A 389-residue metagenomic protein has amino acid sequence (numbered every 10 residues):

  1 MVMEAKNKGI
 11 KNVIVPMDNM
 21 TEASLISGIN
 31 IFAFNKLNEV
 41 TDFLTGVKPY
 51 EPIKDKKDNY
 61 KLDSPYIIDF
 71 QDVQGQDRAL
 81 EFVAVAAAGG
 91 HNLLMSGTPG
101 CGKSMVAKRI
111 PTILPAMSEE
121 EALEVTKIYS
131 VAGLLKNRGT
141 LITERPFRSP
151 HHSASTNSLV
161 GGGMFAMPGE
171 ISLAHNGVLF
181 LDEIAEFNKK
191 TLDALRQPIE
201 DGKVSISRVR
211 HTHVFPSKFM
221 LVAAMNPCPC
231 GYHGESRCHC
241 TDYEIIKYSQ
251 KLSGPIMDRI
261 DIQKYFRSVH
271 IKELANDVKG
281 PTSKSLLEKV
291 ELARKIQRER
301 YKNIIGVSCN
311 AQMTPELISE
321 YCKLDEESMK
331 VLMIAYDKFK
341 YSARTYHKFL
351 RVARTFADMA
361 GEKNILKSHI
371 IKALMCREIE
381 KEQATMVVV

Functional and structural regions predicted by a protein language model:
M1-L94, S104, S207, Y346 (+1 more regions): Peripheral, non-AAA+ core regions of ATP-driven protein-machinery
E51-I53, M95, S118, G133-N137 (+3 more regions): Active-site phosphate-binding and catalytic loops of NTP-dependent enzymes
A84, L141, R145-P146, T156-L179: Conserved alpha-helical scaffold flanking the Walker A/P-loop in AAA+ ATPase domains
M95-K136: Walker A/P-loop
G97, G161, E183: The Walker A (P-loop) glycine that initiates the GxxxxGKT/S ATP-binding motif of P-loop NTPases
E121-S155, G162-G163, R267, S308-L317 (+2 more regions): Conserved inter-motif catalytic segment of the P-loop NTP-binding fold
F165-A166, N188-V388: Basic, amphipathic alpha-helical bundle interface domains used for macromolecular binding and assembly
N176, D182-E183, A194: Walker B catalytic acidic pair
